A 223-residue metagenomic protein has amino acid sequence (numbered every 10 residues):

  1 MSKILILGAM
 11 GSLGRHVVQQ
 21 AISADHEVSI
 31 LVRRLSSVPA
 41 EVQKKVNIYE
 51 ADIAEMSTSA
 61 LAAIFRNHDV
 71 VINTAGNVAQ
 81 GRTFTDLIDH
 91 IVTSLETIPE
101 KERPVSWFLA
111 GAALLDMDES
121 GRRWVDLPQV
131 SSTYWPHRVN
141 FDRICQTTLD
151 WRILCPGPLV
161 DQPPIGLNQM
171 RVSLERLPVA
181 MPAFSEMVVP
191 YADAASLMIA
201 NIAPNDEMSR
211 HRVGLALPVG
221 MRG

Functional and structural regions predicted by a protein language model:
K3, L7-M10, P104, A183-G223: Mid/C-terminal beta-alpha module of Rossmann-like enzyme folds, strongest in SDR-family dehydrogenases/epimerases
I4-A24: N-terminal Rossmann NAD(P)H-binding glycine-rich loop of SDR-like oxidoreductase domains
L5, S29, Y49, R152: Conserved beta-strand positions in the Rossmann-like core of class I SAM-dependent methyltransferases
D25-R34: Conserved glycine-rich Rossmann-like NAD(P)H-binding loop of the short-chain dehydrogenase/reductase
L35-T97: NAD(P)H-binding glycine-rich loop region in Rossmannoid oxidoreductase-like domains and their noncatalytic homologs
A79-N168: Glycine-/Pro-rich loop/turn segments that contact NAD(P) or position catalytic residues in Rossmann-like domains
D161-M181: NAD(P)-dependent short-chain dehydrogenase/reductase
